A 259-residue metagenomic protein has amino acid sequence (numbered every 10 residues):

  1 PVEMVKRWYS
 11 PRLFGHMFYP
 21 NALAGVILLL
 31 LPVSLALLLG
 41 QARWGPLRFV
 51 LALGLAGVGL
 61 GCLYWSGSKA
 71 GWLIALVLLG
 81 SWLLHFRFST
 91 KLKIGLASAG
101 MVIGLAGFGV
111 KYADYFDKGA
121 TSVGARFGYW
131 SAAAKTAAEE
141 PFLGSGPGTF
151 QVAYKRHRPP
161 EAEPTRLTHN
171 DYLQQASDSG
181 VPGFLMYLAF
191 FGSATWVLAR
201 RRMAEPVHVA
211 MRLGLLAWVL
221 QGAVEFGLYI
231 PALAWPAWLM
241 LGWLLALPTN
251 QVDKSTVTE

Functional and structural regions predicted by a protein language model:
P1-D114, S177, V181-V224, A234-P248: Alpha-helical transmembrane segments of multi-pass inner-membrane proteins
P1-E3, F14, Y112-S145: Aromatic-rich transmembrane-lumenal/periplasmic boundary elements in polytopic membrane proteins
Y19, F127-T168, Y172-Q175, S179-M186: TM-adjacent membrane-interface loops and short helices in multi-pass inner/ER membrane proteins
L47, D117-A120, R158-P160, A204: Short, contiguous strand/loop micro-motifs
